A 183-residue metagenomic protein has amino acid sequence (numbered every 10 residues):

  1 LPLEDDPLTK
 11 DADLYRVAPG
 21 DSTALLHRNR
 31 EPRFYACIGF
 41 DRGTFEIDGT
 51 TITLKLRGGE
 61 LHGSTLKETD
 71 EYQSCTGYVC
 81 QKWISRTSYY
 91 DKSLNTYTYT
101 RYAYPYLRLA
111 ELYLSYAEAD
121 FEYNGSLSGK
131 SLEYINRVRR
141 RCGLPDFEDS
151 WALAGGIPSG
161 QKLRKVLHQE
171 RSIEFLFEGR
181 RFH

Functional and structural regions predicted by a protein language model:
L1-H183: Acidic/polar-rich alpha-helix caps and helix-coil junctions
